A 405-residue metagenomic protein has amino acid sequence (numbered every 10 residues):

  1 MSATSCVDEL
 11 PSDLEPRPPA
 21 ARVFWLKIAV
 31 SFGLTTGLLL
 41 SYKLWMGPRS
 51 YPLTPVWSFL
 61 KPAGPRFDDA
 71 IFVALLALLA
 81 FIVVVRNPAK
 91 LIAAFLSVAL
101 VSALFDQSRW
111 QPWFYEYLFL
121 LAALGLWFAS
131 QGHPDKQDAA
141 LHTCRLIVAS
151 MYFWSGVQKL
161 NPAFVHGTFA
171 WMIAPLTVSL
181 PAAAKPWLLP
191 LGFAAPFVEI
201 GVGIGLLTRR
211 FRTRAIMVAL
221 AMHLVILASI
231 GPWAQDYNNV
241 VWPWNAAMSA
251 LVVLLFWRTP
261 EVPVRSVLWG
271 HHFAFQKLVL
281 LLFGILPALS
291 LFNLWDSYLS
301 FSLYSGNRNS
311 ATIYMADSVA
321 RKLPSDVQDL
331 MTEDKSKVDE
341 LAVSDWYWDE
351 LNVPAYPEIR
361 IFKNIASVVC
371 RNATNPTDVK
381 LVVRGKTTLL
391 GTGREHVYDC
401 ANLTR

Functional and structural regions predicted by a protein language model:
S2-R405: Alpha-helical membrane-anchoring segments
